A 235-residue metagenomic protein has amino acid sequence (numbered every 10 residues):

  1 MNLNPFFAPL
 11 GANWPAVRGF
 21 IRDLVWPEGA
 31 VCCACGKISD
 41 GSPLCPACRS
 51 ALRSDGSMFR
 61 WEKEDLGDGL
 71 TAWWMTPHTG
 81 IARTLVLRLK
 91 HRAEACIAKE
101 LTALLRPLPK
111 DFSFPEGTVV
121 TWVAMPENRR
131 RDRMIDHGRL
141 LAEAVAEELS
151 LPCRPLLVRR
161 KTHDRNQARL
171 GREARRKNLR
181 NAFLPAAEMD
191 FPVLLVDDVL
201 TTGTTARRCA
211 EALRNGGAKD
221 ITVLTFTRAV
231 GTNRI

Functional and structural regions predicted by a protein language model:
M1-D197, T201-I235: Glycine-rich phosphate/pyrophosphate-handling loop used in enzymes and phosphotransfer proteins
